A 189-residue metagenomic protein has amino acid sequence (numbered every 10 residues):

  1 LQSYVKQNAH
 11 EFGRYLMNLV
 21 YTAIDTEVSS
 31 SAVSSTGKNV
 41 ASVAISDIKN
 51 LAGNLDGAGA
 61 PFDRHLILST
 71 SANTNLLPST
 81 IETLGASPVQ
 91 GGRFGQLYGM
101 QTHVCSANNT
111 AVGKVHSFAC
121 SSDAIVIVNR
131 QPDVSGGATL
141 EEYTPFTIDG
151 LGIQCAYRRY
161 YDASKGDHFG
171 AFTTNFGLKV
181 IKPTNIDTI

Functional and structural regions predicted by a protein language model:
L1-S31, A58-L66, D162-L178: Long, contiguous amphipathic alpha-helices that act as assembly "spine/axial" helices in icosahedral shell and virion
Q7-K38, C120-A138: Signature of extracytoplasmic/envelope-associated structural regions
N8, N18, N39, N50 (+6 more regions): Detector for Asparagine
I24, D47-A58, V112, H116-I127: Generic hydrophobic, helix-prone segments enriched in Leu/Val/Ile
T26-Q101: Extended, solvent-exposed, turn-rich assembly/linker loops in the middle of proteins
S79-I189: Sequence/fold signature of self-assembling virion shell proteins
